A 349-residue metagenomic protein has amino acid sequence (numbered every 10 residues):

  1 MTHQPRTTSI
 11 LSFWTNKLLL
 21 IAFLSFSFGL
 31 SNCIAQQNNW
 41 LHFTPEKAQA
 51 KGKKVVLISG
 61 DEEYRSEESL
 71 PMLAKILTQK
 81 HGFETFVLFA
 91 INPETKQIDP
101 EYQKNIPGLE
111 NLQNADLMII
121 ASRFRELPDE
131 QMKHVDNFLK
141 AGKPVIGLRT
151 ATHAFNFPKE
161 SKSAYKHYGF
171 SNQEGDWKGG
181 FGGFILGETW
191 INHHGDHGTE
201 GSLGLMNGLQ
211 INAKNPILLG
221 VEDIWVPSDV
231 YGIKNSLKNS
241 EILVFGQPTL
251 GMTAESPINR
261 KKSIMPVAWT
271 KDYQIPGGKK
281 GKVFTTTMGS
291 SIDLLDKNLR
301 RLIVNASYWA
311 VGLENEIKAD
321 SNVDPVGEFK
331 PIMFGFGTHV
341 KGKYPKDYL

Functional and structural regions predicted by a protein language model:
M1-T15: N-terminal secretory signal peptides that target proteins for export/translocation
K17-S31: Bacterial N-terminal signal peptides
Q36-A50, E68-S69, Q79-K80, L250-L349: Extracellular ligand-binding/catalytic regions of CAZymes and related secreted enzymes and adhesion modules
L41-T44, V56-I58, E62-F155: Helical hinge/lid and interdomain linker segments adjacent to catalytic or ligand-binding clefts that mediate domain
A50-K51, Q113-N114, A141, A213 (+2 more regions): Residue-level preference for short coil/turn positions at secondary-structure junctions
K51-G52, L148-E255, A319-L349: An acidic, glycine-rich "communication" segment
L88, F245, T286: Hydrophobic residues at beta-strand termini and immediately following loops that shape nucleotide-binding pockets
